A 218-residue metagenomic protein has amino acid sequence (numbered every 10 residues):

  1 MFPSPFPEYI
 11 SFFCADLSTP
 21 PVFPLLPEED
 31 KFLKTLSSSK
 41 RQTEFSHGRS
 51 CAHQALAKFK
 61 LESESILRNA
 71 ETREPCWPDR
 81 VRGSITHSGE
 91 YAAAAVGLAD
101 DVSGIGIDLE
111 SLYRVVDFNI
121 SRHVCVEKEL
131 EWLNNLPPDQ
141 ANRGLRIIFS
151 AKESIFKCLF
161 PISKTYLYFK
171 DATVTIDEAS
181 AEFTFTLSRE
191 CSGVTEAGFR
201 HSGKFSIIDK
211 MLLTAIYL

Functional and structural regions predicted by a protein language model:
M1-L218: Core catalytic alpha/beta fold that binds nucleotide/phospho-ligands
